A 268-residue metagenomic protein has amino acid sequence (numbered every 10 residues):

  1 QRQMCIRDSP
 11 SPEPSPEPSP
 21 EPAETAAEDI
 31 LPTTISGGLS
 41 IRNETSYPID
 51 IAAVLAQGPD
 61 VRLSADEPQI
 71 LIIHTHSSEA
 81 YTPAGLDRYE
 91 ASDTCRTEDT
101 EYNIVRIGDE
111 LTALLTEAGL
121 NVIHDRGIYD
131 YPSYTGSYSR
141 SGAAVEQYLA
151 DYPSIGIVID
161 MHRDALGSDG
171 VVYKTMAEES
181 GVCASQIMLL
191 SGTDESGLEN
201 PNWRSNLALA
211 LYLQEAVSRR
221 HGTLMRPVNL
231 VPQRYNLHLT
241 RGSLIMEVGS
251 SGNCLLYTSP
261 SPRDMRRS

Functional and structural regions predicted by a protein language model:
Q1-Q3, R7-S154, A165-L166: N-terminal catalytic or cofactor-binding beta/alpha core of small enzyme domains
R2, I6-D8, Y257-S268: Single conserved hydrophobic/aromatic residue that forms the stacking wall/gate of nucleotide- or nucleobase-binding
T34, G38-S40, D60, L189 (+4 more regions): Residue-level preference for alpha-helix termini and adjacent loops
T75, M161, V248, P262-M265: Generic detector of well-ordered alpha-helical packing
Y138-E146, A150-P153, I157, R163-C254: Active-site-proximal helix/loop segments of hydrolytic enzymes
